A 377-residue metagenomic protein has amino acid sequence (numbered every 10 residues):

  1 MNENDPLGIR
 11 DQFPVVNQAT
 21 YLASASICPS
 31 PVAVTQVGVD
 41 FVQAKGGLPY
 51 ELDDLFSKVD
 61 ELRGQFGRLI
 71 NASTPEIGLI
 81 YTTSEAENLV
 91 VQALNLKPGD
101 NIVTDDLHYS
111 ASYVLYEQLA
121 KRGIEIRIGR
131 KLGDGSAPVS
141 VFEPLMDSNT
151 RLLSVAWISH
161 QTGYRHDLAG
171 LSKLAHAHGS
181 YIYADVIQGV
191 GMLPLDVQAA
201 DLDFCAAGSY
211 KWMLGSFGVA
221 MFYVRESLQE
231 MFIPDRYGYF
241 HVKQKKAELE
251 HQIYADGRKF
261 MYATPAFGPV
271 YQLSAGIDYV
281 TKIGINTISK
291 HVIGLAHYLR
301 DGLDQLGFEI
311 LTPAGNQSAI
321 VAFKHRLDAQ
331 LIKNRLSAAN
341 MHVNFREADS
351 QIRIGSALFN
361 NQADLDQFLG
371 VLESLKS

Functional and structural regions predicted by a protein language model:
M1-S377: Pyridoxal 5′-phosphate
